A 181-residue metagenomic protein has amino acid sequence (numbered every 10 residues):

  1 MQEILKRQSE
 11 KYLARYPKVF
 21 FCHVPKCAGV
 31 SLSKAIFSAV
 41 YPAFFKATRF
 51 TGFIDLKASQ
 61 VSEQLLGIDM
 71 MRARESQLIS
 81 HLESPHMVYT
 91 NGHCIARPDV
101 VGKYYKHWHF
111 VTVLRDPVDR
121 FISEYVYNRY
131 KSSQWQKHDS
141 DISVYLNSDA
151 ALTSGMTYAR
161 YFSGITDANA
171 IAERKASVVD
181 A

Functional and structural regions predicted by a protein language model:
M1-S80, P85, R129-Y130, Q134: PAPS-dependent sulfotransferase catalytic core
H23, L114-R115: Short beta-strand/turn micro-motifs composed of small residues that flank or help shape donor/cofactor-binding pockets
A28, R115-D116: Alpha-helical hinge/cap motifs
F53-V113, D119-A181: PAPS-dependent sulfotransferase catalytic domain
